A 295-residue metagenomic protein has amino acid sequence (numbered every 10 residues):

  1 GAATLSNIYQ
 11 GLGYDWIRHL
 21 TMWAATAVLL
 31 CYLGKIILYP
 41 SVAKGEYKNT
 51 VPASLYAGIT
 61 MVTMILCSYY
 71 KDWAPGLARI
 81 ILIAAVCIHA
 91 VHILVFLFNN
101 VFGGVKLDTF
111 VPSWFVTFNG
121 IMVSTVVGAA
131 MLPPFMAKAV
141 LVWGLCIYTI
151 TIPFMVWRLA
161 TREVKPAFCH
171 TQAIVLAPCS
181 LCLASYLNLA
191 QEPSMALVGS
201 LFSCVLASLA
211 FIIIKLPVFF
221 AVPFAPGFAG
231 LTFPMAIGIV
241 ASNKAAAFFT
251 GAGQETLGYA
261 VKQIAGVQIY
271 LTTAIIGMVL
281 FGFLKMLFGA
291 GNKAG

Functional and structural regions predicted by a protein language model:
G1-L33, G289: N-terminal signal-anchor module of multipass membrane proteins
G1-T4, P40-I65, L82, N100-V126 (+5 more regions): Juxtamembrane helix-loop boundaries in multi-pass membrane proteins
N7-W16, S68-I80, V126-K138, Y186-L197 (+1 more regions): Helix-coil boundary and interhelical linker segments in multi-pass alpha-helical membrane proteins
W16-L30, P75-A90, P134-T149, M195-A207 (+1 more regions): Structural signature of hydrophobic alpha-helical transmembrane segments
K35-A43, S68-R79, L97-V101: Transmembrane alpha-helix boundary signature
H92-F96, V126-A129, I150-L159, L181-N188 (+1 more regions): Alpha-helical transmembrane segments in multipass membrane proteins, preferentially the mid-helix core
W143-F202: Aromatic-anchored, glycine/proline-accented short structural segments that stabilize local strand-turns or short
